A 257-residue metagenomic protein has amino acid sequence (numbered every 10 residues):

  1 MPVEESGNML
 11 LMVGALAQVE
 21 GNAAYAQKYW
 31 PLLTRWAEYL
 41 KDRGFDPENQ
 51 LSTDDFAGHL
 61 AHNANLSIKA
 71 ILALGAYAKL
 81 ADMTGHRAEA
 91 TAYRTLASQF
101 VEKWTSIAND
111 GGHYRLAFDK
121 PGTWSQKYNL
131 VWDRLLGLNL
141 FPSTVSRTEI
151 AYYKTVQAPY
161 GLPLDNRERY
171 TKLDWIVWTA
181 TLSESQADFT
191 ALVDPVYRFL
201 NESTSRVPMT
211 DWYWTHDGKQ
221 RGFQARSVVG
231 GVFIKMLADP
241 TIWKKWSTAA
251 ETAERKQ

Functional and structural regions predicted by a protein language model:
M1-F45, N63-Y77, A81: Aromatic-rich carbohydrate-recognition surfaces in CAZymes
P2-V3, N63-I68, S98-D194, R198-V207 (+2 more regions): Extended ligand-binding clefts on enzyme/binding-domain cores
M12-A15, A73, L80, L135 (+3 more regions): Core register positions within helices of long alpha-helical scaffolds
V13-E20, A37-G44, Y77-A81, G85 (+6 more regions): A generic secondary-structure signal for well-formed alpha-helical elements
A17-T34, A78-T95, L136-A151, S183-D194 (+1 more regions): Structural helix-adjacent loops and short alpha-helical linkers that scaffold large soluble proteins
L32, D46-N49, D54, H62-I71 (+4 more regions): Membrane translocator/pore-forming domains, dominated by Gram-negative outer-membrane beta-barrels
L182, T210-Q257: Terminal, non-catalytic domain-edge segments
